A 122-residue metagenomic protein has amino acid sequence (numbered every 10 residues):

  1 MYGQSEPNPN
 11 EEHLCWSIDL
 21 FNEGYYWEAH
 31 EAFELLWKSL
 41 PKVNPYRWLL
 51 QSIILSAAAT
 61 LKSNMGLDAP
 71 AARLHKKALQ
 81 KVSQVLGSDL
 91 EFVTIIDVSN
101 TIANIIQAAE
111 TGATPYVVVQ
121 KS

Functional and structural regions predicted by a protein language model:
M1-P41, K77-S122: N-terminal alpha-helical interaction modules that lie
P7, R47-L49: Residue signature of alpha-solenoid helical repeat architecture, marking inter-repeat boundaries and helix-start
K42-Y46: Solvent-exposed loop and edge beta-strand segments that line ligand/cofactor-binding and catalytic clefts
Q51-S52, K62, Q80-K81: Alpha-helical protein-protein interaction scaffolds
L67-R73: Alpha-helical repeat scaffolds
